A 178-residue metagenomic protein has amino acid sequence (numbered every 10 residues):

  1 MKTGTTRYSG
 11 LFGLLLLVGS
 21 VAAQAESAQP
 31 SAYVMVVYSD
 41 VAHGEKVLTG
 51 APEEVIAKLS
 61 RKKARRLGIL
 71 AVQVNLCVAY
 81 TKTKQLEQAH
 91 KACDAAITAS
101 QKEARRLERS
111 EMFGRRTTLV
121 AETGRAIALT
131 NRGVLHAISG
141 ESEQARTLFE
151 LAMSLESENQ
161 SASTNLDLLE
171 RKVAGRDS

Functional and structural regions predicted by a protein language model:
Y33-R65, N75: Alpha-helical segment of the N-proximal tetratricopeptide repeat
V34, G68, T117-G124, E158: Structural signature of alpha-solenoid helical repeat junctions
G44-E45, V78, V134, L168: Residue-level recognition of tetratricopeptide repeat
R61-R66, A99-E122: Flexible helix-coil transition and linker loops at the boundaries of alpha-helical arrays
